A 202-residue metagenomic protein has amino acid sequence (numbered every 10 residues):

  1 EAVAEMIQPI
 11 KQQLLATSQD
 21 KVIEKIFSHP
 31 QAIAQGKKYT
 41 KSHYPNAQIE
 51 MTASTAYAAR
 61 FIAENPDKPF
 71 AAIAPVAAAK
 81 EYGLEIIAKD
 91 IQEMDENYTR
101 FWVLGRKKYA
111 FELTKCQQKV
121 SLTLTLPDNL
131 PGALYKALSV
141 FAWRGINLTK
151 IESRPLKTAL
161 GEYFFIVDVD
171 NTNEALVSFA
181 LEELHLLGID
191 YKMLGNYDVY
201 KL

Functional and structural regions predicted by a protein language model:
E1-L202: Domain-level signature for soluble enzymes in the chorismate/prephenate branch of the shikimate pathway
